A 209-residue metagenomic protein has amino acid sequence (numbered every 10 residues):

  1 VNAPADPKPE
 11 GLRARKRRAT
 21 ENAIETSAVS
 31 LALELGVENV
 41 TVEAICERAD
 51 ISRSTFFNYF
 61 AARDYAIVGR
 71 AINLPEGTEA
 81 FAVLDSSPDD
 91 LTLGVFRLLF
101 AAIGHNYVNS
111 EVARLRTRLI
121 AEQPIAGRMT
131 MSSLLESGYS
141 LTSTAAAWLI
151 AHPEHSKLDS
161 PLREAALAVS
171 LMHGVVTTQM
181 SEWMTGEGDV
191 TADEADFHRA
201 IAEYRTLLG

Functional and structural regions predicted by a protein language model:
V1-D50: Basic, helix-initiating cap at the start of DNA-binding domains
V1-P4, S143, A147, S181-G209: C-terminal peripheral helix-coil segments that are non-catalytic and often amphipathic
G11, G36-V37, D50, T55-G69: HTH DNA-binding helix-turn interface
T20, L91, V95, L99 (+2 more regions): Hydrophobic/aromatic residues within well-ordered alpha-helical segments
A71-E79: Short, basic, alpha-helical segments at the C-terminal edge of helix-turn-helix-like DNA-binding modules
L74-P75, I150-D159: Short helix-coil transition/hinge motifs at the ends and kinks of transmembrane helices, capturing the brief
E79-R116: Hydrophobic alpha-helical connector segments
T117, P124-P153, R163-S170, T178: Amphipathic alpha-helical packing segments from all-alpha helical-bundle domains
